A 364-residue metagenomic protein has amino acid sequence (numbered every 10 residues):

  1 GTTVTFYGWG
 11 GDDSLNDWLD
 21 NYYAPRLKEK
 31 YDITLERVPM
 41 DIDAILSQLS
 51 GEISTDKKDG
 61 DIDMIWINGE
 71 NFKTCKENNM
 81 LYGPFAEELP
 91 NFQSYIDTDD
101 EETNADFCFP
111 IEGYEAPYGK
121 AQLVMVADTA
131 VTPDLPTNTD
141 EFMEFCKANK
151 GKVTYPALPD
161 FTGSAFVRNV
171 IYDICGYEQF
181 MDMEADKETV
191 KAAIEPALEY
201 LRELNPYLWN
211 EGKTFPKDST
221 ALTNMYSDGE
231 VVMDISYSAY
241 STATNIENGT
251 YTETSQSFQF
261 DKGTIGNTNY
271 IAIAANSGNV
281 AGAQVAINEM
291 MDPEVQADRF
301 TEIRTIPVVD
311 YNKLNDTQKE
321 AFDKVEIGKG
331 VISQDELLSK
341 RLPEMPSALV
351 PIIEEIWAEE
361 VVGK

Functional and structural regions predicted by a protein language model:
G1, N224, K329-K364: Conserved C-terminal helix/tail region of periplasmic/extracytoplasmic solute-binding proteins
T5-Y22, V38-L46, I62, W66-T220: Extracytoplasmic ligand-binding site segments that recognize negatively charged/polar headgroups
D20-E36: Short alpha-helix C-terminal cap/hinge motif
I45, L49, F72, L222-M225 (+2 more regions): Short, hydrophobic alpha-helical packing/hinge segments within bilobed ligand-binding/sensory domains
L49-K58: Short, well-structured alpha-helical segments in soluble
K58-W66, V232-Y237: Paired acidic/hydrophobic, glycine-rich loop segments that form the ligand-binding mouth/hinge of periplasmic-binding
W209-N276, Q318, F322: Extracytoplasmic/periplasmic substrate-binding proteins
T264-I265, N269-L338: Mature extracytoplasmic/periplasmic domains
